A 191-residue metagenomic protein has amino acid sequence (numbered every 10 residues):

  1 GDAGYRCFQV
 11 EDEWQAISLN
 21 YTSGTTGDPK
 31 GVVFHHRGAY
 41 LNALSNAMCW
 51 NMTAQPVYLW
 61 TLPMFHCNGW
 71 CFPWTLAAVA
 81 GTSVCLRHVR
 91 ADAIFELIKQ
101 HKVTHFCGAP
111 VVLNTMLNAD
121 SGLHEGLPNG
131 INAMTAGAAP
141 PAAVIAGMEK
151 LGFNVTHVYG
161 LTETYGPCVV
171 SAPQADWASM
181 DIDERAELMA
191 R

Functional and structural regions predicted by a protein language model:
G1, W14, H36-R37, L62 (+2 more regions): Structural detector for helix-capping/boundary residues
D2-Y21, D28, N51-V57: Conserved pre-ATP/AMP-binding loop-to-beta segment of ANL
I17, V57-L59, F65, M134: Short, well-ordered beta-strand segments
I17-L41: Conserved AMP-binding A3 loop
K30-V33, W60, T82-H88, T156: Short beta-strand->loop structural element characteristic of the AMP-binding/adenylate-forming
Y40-V57, F65-H105, A119: Conserved AMP-binding/adenylation subdomain of ANL enzymes
A78, Q100-G108, L117-R191: Gly/Ser/Thr-rich phosphate-binding loop
R90, V111-L113, P140: Alpha-helix capping/helix-boundary segments
